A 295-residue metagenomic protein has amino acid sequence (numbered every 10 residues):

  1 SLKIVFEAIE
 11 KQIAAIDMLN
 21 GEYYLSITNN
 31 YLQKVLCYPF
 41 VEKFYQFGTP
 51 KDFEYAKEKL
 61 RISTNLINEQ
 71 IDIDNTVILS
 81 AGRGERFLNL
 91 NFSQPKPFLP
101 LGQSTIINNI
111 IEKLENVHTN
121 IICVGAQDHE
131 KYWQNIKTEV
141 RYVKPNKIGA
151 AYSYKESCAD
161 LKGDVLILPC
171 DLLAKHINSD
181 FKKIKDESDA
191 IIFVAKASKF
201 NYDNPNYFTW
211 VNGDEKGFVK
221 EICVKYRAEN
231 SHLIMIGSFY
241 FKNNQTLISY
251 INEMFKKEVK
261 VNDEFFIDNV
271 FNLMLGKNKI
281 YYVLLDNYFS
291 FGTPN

Functional and structural regions predicted by a protein language model:
S1-L19, L36, K137, K175-E258: Conserved core of the sugar-phosphate nucleotidyltransferase
S1-T76, H232-N295: Conserved alpha/beta core of the MobA/IspD/sugar-nucleotide pyrophosphorylase nucleotidyltransferase superfamily
V35-L36, T119-I121, T138, V165 (+2 more regions): Hydrophobic anchor at the start of a short beta-strand that flanks the dinucleotide cofactor-binding loop
Y38-F40, V124-A126, R141-P145, F193 (+1 more regions): Conserved beta-strand termini and adjacent loop/short-helix elements that scaffold enzyme active sites in alpha/beta
K43-Q46, P145-A150, S198-N201, A228 (+1 more regions): A short acidic, often aromatic-flanked loop/helix-cap motif at beta-alpha or helix-coil junctions that lines enzyme
T49, L66-I78, R86-L88, F92 (+2 more regions): Conserved N-terminal catalytic core of the sugar/cofactor nucleotidyltransferase
R83: Conserved SAM/SAH-binding loop
